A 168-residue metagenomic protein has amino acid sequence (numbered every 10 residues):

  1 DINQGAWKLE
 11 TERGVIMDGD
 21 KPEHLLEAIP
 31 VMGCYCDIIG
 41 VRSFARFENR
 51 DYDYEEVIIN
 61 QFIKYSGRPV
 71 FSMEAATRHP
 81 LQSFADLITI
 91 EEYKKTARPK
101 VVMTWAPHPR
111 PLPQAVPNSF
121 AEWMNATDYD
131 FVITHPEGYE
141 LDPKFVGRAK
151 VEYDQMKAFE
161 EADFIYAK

Functional and structural regions predicted by a protein language model:
D1, E91-K168: Glycine-rich phosphate/diphosphate-binding loop of Rossmann-like nucleotide-binding domains
D1-E91: Phosphate/diphosphate ligand-binding glycine-rich loop within oxidoreductases
